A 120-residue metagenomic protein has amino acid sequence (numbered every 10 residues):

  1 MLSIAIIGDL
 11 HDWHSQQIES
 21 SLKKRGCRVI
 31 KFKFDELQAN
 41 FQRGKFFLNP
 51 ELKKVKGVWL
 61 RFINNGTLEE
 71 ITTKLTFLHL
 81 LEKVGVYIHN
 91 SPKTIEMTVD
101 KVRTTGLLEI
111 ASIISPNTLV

Functional and structural regions predicted by a protein language model:
M1-A5: Extreme N-terminal starter segment of soluble prokaryotic enzymes
D9-N117: Conserved N-proximal alpha/beta basic substrate-recognition cap immediately N-terminal to, or forming the N-lobe
